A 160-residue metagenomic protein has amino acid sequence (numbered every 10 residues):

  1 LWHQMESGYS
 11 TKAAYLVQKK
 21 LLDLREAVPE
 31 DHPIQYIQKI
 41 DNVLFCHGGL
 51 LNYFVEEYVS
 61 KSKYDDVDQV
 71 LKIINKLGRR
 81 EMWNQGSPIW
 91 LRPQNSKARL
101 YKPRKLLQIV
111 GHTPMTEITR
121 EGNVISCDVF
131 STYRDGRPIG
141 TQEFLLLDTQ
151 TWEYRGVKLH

Functional and structural regions predicted by a protein language model:
L1-C46, L50-N52, Y58-S62, D66-K76: Active-site neighborhood of divalent metal-dependent phosphoester bond hydrolases
L16-V17, D23-R25, S87-P88, P103-L106 (+1 more regions): A short linear-motif detector with a strong N-terminal bias
G48-G49, Y53-E56, I118-T119, D135-G136: Short helix/loop capping segments that flank catalytic or ligand/cofactor-binding pockets
N52-Y53, Y58-K61, N123, I139-Q142: Surface-exposed beta-strand edges and their flanking turn/coil or helix-capping segments
D66-L107: Alpha/beta-hydrolase fold catalytic core
P93-R155: Conserved beta-sheet core of the metallophosphoesterase superfamily
G156-H160: Short, solvent-exposed aromatic-acidic interface loops
